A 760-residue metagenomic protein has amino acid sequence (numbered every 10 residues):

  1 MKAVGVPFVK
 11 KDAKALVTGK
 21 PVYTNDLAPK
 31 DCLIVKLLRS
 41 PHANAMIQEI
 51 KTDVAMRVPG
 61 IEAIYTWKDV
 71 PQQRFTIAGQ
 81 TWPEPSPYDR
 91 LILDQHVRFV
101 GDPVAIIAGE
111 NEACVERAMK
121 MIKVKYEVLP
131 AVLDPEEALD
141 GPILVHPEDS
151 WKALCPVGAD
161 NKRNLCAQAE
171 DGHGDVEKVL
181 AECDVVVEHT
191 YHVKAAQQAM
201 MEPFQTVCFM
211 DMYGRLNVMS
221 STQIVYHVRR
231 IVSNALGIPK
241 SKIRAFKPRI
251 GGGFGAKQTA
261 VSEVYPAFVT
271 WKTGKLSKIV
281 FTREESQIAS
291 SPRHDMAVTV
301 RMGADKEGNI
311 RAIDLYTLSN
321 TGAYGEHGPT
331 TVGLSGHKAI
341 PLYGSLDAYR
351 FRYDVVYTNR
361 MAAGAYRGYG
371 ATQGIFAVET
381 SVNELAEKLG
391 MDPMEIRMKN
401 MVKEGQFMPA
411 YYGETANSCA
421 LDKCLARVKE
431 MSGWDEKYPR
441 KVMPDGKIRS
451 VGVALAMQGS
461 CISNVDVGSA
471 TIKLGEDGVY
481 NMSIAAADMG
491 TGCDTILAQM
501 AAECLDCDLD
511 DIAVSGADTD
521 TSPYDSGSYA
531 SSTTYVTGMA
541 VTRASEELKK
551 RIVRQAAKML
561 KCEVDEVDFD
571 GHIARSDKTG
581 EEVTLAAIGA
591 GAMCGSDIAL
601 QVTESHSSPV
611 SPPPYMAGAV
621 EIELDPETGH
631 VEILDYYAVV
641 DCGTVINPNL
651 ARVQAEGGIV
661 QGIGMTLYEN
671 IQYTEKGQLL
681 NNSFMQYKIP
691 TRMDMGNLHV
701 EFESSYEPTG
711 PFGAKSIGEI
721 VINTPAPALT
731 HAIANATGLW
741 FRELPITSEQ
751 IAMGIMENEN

Functional and structural regions predicted by a protein language model:
M1-G158, V186-H189, M593: Flexible, low-hydrophobicity surface segments
V6, D12-A15, W82-P83, A159-T206 (+5 more regions): Glycine-rich loop/linker segments at domain edges
W67-K68, G237-K242, K272-S277, K306 (+2 more regions): C-terminal catalytic domains of large/alpha subunits in multi-subunit enzymes
R74-G79, A118-M121, R229-I231, F254-A260 (+11 more regions): Short acidic, glycine/serine/threonine-rich loops at helix termini
Q95-H96, P239-K242, F246-K247, W271-T282 (+1 more regions): Conserved catalytic cysteine-centered active-site region of acyl-thioester-dependent Claisen-condensing enzymes
V145-L236, M401-V479, L680-D694, H699-E701: Helix-loop-helix junctions that connect adjacent transmembrane helices in secondary transporters/permeases, recognized
G251-G274, K278-F281, C493-A501: Thiamine diphosphate
